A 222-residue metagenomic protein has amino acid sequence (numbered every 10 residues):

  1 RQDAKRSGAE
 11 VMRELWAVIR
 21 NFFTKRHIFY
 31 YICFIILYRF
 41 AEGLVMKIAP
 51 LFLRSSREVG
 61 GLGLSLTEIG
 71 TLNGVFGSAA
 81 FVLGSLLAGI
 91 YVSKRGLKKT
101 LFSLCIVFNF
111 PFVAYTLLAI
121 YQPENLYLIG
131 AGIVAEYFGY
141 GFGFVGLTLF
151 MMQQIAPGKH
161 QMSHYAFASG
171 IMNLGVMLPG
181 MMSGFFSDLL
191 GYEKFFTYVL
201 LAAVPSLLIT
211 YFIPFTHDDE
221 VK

Functional and structural regions predicted by a protein language model:
Q2-I32: Juxtamembrane intracellular "pre-TM" segments in multi-pass secondary transporters
T24-V45, V134: Pair of pore-lining "gating" transmembrane helices in MFS-fold secondary transporters
Y38, K47-G70: Short amphipathic helix-loop junctions that connect adjacent transmembrane helices in Major Facilitator Superfamily/SLC
L83-F102, S187-D188: Helix-to-loop junctions at the C-terminal end of transmembrane segments in multipass secondary transporters
I106-E124, Y211: C-terminal ends and interior cores of transmembrane alpha-helices in multi-pass membrane transporters/permeases
F142-P157: Intracellular juxtamembrane helix-capping segments at the cytosolic ends of symmetry-related transmembrane helices
G158-L189: A late C-terminal transmembrane helix in Major Facilitator Superfamily
Y192-K222: Multi-pass alpha-helical transporter architecture, strongest for 12-TM Major Facilitator/SLC carriers used
